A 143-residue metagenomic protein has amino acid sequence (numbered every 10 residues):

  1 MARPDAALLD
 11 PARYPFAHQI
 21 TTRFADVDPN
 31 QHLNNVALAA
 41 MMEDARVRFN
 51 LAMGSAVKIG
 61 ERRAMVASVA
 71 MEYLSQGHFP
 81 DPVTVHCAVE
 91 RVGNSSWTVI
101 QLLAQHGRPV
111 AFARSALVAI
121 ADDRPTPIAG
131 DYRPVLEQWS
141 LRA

Functional and structural regions predicted by a protein language model:
M1-H18, Y73, G77-F79, E90-A143: HotDog/MaoC-like acyl-thioester-processing domains
A2-R48, A52: Catalytic strand-loop segment that frames the active site of acyl-thioester-processing enzymes
V27-N30, M65, R91: Amphipathic, hydrophobic secondary-structure cores in small proteins
L33, A64-V66, V110: A broad, structural micro-motif
F49-I59, A64: A short, contiguous structural element within a folded domain that forms the immediate neighborhood of a functional site
G60-H78: Small beta-barrel nucleic-acid-binding modules, principally OB-folds
